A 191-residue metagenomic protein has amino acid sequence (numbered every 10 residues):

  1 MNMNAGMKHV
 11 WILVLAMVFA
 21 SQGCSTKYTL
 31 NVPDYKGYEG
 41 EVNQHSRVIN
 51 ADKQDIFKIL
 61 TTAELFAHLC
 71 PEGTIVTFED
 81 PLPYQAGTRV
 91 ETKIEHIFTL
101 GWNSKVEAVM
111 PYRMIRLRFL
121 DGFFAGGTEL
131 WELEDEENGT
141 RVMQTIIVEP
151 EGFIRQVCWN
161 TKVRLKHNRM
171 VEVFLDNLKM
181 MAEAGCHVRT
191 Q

Functional and structural regions predicted by a protein language model:
N2-W11: Bacterial N-terminal signal peptides that target proteins for export
I12-S21: Bacterial N-terminal signal peptides
C24-P81, V173: Hydrophobic ligand-binding cavity/cleft-lining segments
Y28-V32, K179-Q191: Short, highly charged C-terminal tails/helix-capping segments
V42-Q44, T99-N103, A125-L130: Short, surface-exposed coil-to-beta transition loops
N50-Q54, P81, E107-Y112, E132-M143: A short, structured loop/turn motif at beta-sheet edges
E64-G101, A108-M114: Short beta-edge strand/loop motif at the mouth of beta-sheet-based domains
F119-E172, R189-T190: Beta-strand/loop substructures that line and gate deep hydrophobic ligand-binding cavities in soluble
